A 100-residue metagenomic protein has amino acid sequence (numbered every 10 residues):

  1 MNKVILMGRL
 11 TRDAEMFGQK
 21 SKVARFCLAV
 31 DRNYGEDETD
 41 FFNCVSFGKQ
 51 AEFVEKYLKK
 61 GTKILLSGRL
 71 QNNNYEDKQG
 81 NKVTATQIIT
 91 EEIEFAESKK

Functional and structural regions predicted by a protein language model:
M1-K100: Single-stranded nucleic acid-binding surfaces, predominantly the OB-fold ssDNA-binding core
